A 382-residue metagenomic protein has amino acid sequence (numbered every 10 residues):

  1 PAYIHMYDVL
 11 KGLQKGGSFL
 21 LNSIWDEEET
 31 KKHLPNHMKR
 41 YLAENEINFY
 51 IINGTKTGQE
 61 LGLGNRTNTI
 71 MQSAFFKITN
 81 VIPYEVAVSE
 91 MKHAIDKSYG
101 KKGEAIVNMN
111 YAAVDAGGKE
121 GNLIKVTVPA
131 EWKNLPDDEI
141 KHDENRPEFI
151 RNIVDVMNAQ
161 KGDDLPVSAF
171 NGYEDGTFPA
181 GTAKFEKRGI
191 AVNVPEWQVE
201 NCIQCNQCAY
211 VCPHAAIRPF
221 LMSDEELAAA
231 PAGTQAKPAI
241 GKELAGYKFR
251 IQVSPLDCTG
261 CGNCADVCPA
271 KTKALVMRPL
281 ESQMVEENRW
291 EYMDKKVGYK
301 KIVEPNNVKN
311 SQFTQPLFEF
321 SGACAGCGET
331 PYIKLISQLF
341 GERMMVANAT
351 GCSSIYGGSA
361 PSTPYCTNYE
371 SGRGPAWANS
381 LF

Functional and structural regions predicted by a protein language model:
P1-D155, A228-A232, A236: Active-site cofactor/cluster-binding pocket
A87-M91, G100-D257, A265-F382: Ferredoxin-type iron-sulfur electron-transfer modules and their immediate structural context
